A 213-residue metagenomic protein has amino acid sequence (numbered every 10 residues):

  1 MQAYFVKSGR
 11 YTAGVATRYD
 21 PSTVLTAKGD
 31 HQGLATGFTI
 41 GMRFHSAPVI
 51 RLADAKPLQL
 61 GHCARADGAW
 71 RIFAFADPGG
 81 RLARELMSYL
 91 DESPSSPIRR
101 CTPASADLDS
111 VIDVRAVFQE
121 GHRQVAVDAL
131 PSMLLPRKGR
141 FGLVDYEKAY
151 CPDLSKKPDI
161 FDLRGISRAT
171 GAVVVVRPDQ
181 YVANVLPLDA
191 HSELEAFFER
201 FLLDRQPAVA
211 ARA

Functional and structural regions predicted by a protein language model:
M1-A213: Helical substrate-recognition/capping region of FAD-dependent monooxygenase/halogenase enzymes
